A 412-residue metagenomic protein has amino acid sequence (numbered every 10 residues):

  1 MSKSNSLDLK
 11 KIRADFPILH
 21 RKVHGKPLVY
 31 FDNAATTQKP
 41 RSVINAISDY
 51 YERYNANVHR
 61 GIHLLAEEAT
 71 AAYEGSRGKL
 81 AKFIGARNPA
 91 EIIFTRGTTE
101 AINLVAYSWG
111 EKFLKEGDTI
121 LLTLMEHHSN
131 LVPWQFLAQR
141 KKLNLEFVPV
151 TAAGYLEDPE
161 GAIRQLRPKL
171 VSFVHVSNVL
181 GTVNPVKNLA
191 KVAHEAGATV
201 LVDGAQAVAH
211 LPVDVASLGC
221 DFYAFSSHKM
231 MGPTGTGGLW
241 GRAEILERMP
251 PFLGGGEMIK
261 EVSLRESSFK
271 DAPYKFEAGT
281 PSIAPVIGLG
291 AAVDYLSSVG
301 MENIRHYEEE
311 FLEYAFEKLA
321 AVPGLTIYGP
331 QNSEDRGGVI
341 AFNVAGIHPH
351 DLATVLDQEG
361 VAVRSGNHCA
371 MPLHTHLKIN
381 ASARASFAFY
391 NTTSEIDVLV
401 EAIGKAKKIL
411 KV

Functional and structural regions predicted by a protein language model:
M1-V412: Pyridoxal 5′-phosphate
